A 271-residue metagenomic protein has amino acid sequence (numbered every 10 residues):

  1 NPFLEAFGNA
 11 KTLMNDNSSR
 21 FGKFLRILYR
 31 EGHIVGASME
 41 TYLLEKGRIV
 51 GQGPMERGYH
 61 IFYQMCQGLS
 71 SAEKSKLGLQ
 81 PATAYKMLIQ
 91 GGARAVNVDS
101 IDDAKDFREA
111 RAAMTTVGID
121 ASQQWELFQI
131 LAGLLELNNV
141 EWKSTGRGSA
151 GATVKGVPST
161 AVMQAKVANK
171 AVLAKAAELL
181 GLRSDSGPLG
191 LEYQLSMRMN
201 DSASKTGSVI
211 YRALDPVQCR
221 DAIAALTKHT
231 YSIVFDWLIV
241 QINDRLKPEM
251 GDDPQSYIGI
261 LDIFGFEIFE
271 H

Functional and structural regions predicted by a protein language model:
N1-H271: Alpha-helical bundle cores of large, well-folded domains in eukaryotic cytoskeletal and signaling proteins
